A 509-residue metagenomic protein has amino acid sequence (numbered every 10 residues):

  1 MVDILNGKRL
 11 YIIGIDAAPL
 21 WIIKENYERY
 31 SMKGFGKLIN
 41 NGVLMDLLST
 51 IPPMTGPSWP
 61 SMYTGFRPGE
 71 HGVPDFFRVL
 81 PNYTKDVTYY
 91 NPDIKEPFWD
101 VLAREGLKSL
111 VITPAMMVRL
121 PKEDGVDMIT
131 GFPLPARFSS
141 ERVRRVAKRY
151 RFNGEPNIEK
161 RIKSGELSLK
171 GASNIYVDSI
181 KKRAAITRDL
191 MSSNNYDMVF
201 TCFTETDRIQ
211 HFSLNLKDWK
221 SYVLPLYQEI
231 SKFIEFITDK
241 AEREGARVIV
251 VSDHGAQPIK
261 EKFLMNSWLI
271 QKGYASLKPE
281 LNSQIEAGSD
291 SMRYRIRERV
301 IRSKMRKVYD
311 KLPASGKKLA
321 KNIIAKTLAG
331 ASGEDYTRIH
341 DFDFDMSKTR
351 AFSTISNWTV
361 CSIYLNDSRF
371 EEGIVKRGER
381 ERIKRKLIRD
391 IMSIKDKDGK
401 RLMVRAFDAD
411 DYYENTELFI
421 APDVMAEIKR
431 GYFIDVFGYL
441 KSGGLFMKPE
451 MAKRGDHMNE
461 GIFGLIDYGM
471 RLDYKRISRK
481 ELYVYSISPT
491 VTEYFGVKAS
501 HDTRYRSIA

Functional and structural regions predicted by a protein language model:
V2-L5, S173-V199, T206-V250, R380-K395: A long, amphipathic alpha-helix that forms part of the scaffold/cap immediately adjacent to metal-dependent active
V2-R9, A17-Y150, A287-A320: Active-site nucleophile/metal-coordination loop of metallo-enzymes that catalyze phosphate/sulfate and related
G7-I23, L38, M62, L102 (+9 more regions): Beta-strand elements within well-structured catalytic alpha/beta cores of enzymes that handle phosphate/sulfate esters
I15, F76-E105, L120-E123, R161-L167 (+1 more regions): Secreted, luminal/periplasmic, and some membrane-associated catalytic domains that remodel anionic oxygen-ester
N26-Y30, V126-M128, L214-K220, K262-G273 (+2 more regions): Short secondary-structure boundary/capping segments
E123-R183: Formylglycine-dependent
D398-I420, R479, S486, G496-A509: Polar, surface-exposed loop/tail segments that function as active-site lids or cofactor/substrate-recognition elements
E427-S488: Low-complexity, glycine/alanine/valine/leucine- and proline-rich hydrophobic stretches
